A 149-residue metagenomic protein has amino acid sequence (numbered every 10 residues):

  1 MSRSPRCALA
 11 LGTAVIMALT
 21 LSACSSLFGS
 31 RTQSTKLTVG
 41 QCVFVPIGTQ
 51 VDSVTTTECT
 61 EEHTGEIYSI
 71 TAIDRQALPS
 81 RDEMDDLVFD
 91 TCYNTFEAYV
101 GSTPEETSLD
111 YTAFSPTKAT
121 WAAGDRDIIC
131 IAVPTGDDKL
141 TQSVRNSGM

Functional and structural regions predicted by a protein language model:
R3-L9, C24-M149: Primary mode marks residue(s) on the alpha4-beta5-alpha5 output face of response regulator receiver
A18-L21: Bacterial Sec-type N-terminal signal peptides, specifically the leucine/valine-rich hydrophobic h-region
